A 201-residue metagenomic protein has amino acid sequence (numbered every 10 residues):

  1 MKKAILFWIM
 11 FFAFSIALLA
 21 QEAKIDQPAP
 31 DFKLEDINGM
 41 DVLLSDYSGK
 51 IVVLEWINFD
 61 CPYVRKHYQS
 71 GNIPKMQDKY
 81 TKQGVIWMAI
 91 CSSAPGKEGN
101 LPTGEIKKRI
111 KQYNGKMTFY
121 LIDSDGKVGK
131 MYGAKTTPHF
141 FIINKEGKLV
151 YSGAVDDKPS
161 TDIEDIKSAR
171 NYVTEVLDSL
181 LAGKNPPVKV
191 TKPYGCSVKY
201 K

Functional and structural regions predicted by a protein language model:
F7-A17: Bacterial N-terminal signal peptides
I16-D31: N-proximal helix/coil linker or "cap" segments that precede and/or mark the start of modular domains
F32-V52: A short beta-strand-turn-helix
S45-R65, L177: Short active-site neighborhood of thiol/selenol oxidoreductases, capturing the structured segment around
K50-I51, K66-I90, K111: Conserved helix-turn-beta segment immediately C-terminal to the redox Cys motif in thioredoxin-like folds
T81-I122: Conserved segment of the thioredoxin-like fold in thiol-based oxidoreductases
K107-N144: Short, internal strand/loop/helix patches that form the active-site neighborhood or redox-interaction surface
N144-K201: Thiol-/selenol-based redox modules, centered on thioredoxin-like and closely related oxidoreductase domains
